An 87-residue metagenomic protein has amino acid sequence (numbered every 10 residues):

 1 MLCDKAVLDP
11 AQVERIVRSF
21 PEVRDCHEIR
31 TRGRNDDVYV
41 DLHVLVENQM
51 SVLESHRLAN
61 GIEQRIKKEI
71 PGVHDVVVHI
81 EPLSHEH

Functional and structural regions predicted by a protein language model:
M1-H87: Alpha-helical transmembrane segments and adjacent TM-loop junctions that form the membrane-embedded core of multi-pass
